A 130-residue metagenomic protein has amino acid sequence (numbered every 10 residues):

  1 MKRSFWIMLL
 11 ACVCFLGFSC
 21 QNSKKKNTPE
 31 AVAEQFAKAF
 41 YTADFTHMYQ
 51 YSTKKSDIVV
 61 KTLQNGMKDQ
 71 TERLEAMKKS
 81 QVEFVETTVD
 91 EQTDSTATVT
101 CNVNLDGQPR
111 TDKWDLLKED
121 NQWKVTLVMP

Functional and structural regions predicted by a protein language model:
M1-I7: Bacterial N-terminal signal peptides that target proteins for export
S4, F18-T42: Short, low-complexity N-terminal intrinsically disordered segments enriched in polar/charged residues
M8-G17: Bacterial N-terminal signal peptides
K25, M67-K113, M129-P130: Surface-exposed, charged secondary-structure patches
E30-A37, F45, Y49, Q64 (+1 more regions): Extracytoplasmic/secreted envelope proteins and their assembly/folding machinery, especially bacterial periplasmic
A43-V60: Short, well-ordered alpha-helical segments enriched in acidic and aromatic residues
D57, Q122-P130: A charged, solvent-exposed segment within the mature domains of Sec-exported extracytoplasmic proteins
D112-W123: A short, surface-exposed beta-strand/turn
